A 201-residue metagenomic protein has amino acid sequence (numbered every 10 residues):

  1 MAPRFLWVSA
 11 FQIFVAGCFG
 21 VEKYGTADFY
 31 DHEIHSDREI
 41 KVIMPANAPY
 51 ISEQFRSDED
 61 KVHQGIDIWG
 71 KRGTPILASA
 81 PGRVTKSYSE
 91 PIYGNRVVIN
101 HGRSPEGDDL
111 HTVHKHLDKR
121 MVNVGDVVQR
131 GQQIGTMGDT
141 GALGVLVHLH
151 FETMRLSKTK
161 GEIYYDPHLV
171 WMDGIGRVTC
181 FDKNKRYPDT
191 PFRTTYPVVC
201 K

Functional and structural regions predicted by a protein language model:
M1-W7: Bacterial N-terminal signal peptides that target proteins for export
V8-A16: Bacterial N-terminal signal peptides
C18-N95, S104, R130, I175-K201: Surface-exposed, glycine-biased beta-strand/turn segments
S52-R56, W69, N100, K115 (+2 more regions): Residue-level detector of conserved, well-ordered beta-strand and adjacent loop positions that form binding/recognition
Q54, S87-Y88, R120, M137-T140: Residue-level recognition of beta-strand microenvironments
G73-T74, S89-E90, G102-P105, T140-A142 (+1 more regions): Short polar/acidic secondary-structure junctions
A78-M121, L146-E152: Zn2+-dependent peptidoglycan hydrolase active-site motif and core
V97-V98, D126-C200: Conserved, short, structured surface segments that act as functional micro-motifs
